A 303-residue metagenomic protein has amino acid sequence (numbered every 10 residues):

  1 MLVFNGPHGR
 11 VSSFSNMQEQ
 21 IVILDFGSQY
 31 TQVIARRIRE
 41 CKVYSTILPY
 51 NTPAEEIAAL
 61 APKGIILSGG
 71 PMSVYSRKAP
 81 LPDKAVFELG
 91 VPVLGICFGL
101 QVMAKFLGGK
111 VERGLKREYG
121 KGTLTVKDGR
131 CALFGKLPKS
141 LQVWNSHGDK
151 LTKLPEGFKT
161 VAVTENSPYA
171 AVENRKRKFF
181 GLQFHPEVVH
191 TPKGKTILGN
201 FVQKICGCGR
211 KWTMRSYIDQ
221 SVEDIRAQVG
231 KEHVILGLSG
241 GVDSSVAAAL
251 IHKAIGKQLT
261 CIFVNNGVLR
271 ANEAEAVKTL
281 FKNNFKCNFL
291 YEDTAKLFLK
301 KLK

Functional and structural regions predicted by a protein language model:
G6-G9: Short hydrophobic alpha-helical segments enriched in small aliphatic residues
N16-G64, P71-R77, L81, F87-L89 (+1 more regions): RNA-binding accessory domains that recognize and position tRNA/RNA substrates
G95, G99, A104: Gly/Ala-rich beta-loop-alpha elbow adjacent to hydrolase catalytic centers
